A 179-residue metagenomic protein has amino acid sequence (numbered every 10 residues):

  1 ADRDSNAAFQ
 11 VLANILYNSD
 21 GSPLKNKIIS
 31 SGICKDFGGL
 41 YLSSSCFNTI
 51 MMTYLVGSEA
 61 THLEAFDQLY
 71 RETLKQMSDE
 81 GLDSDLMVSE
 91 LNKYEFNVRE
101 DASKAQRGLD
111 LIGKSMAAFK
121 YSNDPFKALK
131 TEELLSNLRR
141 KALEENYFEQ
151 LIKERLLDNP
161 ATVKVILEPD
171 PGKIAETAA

Functional and structural regions predicted by a protein language model:
A1, K25-K141, P160-A178: M16 family metallopeptidases and their MPP-like homologs
D4-L16: Active/ligand-binding-proximal structured segments within catalytic/core domains that scaffold catalytic residues
S19: Active-site cores of enzymes that catalyze phosphoryl transfer or operate on phosphate-rich substrates
F148: Nucleic-acid-processing active sites and adjacent nucleic-acid-binding tracks, predominantly divalent metal-dependent
I152-R155: Core subunits and conserved enzymes of cellular information-processing and envelope-translocation systems across
